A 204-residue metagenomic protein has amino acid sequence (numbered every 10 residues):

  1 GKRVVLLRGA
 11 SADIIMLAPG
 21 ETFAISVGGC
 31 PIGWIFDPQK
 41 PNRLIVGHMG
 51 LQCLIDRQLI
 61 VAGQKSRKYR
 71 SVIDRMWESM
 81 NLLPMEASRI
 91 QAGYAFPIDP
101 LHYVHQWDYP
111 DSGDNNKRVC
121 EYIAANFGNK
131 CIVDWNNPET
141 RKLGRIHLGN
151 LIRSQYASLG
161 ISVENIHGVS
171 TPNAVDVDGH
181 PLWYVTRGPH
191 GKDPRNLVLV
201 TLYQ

Functional and structural regions predicted by a protein language model:
G1-Q204: Active-site microenvironment for binding and transforming phosphate-containing groups
